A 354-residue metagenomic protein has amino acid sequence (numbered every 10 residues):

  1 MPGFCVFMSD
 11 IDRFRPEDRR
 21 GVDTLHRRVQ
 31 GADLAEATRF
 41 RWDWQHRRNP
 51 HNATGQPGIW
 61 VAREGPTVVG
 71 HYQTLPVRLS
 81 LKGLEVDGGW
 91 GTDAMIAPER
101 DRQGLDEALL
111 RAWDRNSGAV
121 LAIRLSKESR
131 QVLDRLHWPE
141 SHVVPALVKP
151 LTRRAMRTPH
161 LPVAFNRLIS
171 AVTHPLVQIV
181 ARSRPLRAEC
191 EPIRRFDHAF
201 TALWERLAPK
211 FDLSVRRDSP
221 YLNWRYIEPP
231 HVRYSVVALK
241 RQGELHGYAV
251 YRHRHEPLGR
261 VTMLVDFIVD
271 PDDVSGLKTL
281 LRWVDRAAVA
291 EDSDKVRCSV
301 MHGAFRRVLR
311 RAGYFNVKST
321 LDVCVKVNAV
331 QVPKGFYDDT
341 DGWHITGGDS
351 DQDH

Functional and structural regions predicted by a protein language model:
F4-R63, V86, W90, V163-P220 (+1 more regions): Short amphipathic alpha-helix that is part of the acyltransferase structural core
F7-D12, P16, R20-I123, V143-A146 (+1 more regions): Conserved donor-binding loop and adjoining core beta-sheet/short helix segment in diverse acyl/aminoacyl transferases
D18-G21, D101, E128-S129, A199 (+1 more regions): Short phosphate-engaging motifs
R19, D106-E107, S219-N223, K278-L281: Short, well-ordered alpha-helical scaffold segments within catalytic/effector domains
A119-A181, R225-E228, S235, R241 (+2 more regions): Active-site/acyl-donor-binding loops of N-acyltransferases
K210-L239: Oxyanion-binding "anion nests"
